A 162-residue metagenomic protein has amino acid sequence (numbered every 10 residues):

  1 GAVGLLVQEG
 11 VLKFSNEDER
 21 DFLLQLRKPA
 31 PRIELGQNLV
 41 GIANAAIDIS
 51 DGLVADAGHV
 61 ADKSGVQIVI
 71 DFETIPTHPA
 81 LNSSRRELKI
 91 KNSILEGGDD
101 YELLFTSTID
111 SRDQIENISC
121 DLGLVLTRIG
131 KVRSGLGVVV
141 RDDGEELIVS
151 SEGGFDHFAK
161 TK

Functional and structural regions predicted by a protein language model:
G1-G36: Short, acidic (Asp/Glu-rich) active-site segment that either coordinates a divalent metal cofactor
R20, G41, A46-K162: Glycine-/charge-enriched secondary-structure boundary and capping motifs
